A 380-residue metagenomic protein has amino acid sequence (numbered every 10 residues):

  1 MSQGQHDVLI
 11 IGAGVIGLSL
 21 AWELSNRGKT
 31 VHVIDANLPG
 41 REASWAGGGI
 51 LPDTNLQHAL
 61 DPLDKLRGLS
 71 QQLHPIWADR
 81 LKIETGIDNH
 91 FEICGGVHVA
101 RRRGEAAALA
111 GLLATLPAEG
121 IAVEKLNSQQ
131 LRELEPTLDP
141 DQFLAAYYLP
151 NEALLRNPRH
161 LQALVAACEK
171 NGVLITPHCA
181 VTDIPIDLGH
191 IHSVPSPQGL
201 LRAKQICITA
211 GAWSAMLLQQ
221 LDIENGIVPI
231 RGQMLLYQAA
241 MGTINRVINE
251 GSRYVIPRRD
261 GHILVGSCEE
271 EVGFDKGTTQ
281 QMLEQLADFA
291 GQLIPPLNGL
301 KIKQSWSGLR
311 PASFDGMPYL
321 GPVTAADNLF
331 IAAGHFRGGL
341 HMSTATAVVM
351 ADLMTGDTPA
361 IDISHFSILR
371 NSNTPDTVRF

Functional and structural regions predicted by a protein language model:
H6-H32: N-terminal Rossmann-like FAD-binding beta1-loop-alpha1 element of flavoenzymes
I16, P39, W213: Conserved Rossmann-like nucleotide-cofactor binding loop
W22-R27, A36, G49-L51, I87-E92 (+2 more regions): Active-site substrate-recognition segment that forms the wall of the catalytic cavity or substrate channel
G49-L134, F289-I294: Dinucleotide-binding Rossmann-like beta1-alpha1 core, especially the glycine-rich loop that anchors the ADP
V99-A108, Y148-A166, G277-Q281, H341: Short beta-strand to alpha-helix junction loop
Y147-Q205: Helical element adjacent to the flavin cofactor pocket in flavoenzyme catalytic cores
I294-P296, L300-F380: C-terminal catalytic lobe of FAD-dependent flavoproteins
